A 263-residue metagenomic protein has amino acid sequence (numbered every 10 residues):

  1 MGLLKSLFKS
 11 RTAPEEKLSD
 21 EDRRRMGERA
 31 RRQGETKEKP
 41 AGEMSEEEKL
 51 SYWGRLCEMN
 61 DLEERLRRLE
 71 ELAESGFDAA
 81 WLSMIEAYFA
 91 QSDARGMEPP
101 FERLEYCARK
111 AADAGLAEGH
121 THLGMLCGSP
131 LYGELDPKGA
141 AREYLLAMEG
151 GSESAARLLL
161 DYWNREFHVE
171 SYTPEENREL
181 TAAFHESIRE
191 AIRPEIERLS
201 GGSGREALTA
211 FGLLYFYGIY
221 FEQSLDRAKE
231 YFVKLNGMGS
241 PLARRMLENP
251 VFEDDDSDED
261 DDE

Functional and structural regions predicted by a protein language model:
S6-E21: Low-complexity, charge- and small-residue-enriched intrinsically disordered regions
G34-S45, L72, I196-G202: TPR-adjacent "capping" and linker segments in tetratricopeptide-repeat scaffold/adaptor proteins
M44, E74-D78, Q91, D113-A117 (+7 more regions): Short helix-capping/linker turns of helical repeat alpha-solenoids
M44-E64, R68-E71, S75, F89: Alpha-helical segment of the N-proximal tetratricopeptide repeat
G54-R55, S83-S92, H122-S129, L158-E166 (+2 more regions): Hydrophobic face of amphipathic alpha-helices that form TPR/SEL1-like repeat modules and related alpha-solenoid
E58-R67, A94-C107, G133-E143, V169-R193 (+1 more regions): Structural signature of tandem alpha-helical TPR/SEL1-like repeats, specifically the intra-repeat loop/turn
P241-E263: Terminal, low-structured helical/coil segments at or just beyond the last alpha-helical repeat
